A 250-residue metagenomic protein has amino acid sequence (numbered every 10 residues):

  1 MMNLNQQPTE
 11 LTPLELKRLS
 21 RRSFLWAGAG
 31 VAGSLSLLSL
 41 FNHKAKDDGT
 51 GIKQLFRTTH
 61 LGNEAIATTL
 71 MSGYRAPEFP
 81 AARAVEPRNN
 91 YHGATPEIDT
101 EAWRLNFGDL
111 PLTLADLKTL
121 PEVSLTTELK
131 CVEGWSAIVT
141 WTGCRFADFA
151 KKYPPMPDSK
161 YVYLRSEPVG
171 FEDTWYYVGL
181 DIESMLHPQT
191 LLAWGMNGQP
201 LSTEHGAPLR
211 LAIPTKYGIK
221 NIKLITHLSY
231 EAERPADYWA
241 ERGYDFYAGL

Functional and structural regions predicted by a protein language model:
M1-L19: N-terminal secretory signal peptides
Q6, A27, L37, L114-E122: Generic detector of low-complexity/intrinsically disordered segments and short hydrophobic N-terminal stretches
S20, N42-L250: Structured, non-membrane catalytic/scaffold regions adjacent to prosthetic-group chemistry
S23-K44: N-terminal export signals
